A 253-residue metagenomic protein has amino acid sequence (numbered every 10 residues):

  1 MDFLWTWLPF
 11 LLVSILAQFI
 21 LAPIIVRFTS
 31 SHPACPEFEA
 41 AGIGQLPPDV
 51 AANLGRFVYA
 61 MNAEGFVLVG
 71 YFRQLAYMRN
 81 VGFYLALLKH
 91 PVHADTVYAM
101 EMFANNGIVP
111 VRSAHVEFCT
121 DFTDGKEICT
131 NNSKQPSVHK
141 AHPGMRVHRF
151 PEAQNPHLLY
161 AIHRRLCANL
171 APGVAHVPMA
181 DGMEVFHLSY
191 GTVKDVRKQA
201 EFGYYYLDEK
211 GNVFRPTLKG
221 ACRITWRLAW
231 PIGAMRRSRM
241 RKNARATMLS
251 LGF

Functional and structural regions predicted by a protein language model:
M1-L11: Feature marks short, highly hydrophobic, charge-poor N-terminal signal-anchor/signal peptide-like helices that anchor
P9-I20: Hydrophobic membrane-insertion alpha-helices, especially the h-region of bacterial N-terminal signal peptides
L12, Y190-V193, T225-I232: Short intrinsically disordered, low-complexity coil segments enriched in acidic
L21-A86: N-terminal topogenic membrane-targeting module
I24-A40, V185-Y190, E201-P216, A221-C222 (+1 more regions): Terminus-proximal functional modules
V58-G211: Structured extramembrane domains adjacent to transmembrane segments
T217-F253: Extended, charged low-complexity segments that frequently continue into or abut oligomerization scaffolds
